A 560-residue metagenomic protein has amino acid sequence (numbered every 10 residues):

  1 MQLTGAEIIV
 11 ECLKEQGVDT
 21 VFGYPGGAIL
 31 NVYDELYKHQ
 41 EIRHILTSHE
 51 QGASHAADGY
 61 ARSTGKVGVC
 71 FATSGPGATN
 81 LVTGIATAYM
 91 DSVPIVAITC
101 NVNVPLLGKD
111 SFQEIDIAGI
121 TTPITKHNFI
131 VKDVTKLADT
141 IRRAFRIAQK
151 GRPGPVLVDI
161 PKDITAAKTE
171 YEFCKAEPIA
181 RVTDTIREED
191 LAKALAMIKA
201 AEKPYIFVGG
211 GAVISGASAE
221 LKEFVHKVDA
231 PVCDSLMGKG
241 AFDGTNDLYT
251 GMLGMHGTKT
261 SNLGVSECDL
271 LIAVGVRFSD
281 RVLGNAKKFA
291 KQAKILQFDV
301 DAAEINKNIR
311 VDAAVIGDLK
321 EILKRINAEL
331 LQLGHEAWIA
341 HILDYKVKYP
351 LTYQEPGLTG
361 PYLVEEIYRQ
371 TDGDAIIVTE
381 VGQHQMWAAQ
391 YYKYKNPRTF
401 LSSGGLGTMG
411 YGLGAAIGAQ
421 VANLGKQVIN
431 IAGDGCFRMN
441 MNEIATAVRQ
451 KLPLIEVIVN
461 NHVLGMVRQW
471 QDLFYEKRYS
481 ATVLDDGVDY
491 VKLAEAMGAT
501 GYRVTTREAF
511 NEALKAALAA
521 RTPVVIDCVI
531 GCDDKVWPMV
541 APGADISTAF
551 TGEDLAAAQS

Functional and structural regions predicted by a protein language model:
M1-L330, E366, Q370-G373, P453-I458 (+2 more regions): N-terminal alpha/beta PP-like core and its mobile active-site loop of ThDP/TPP-dependent enzymes
A6-I9, K14, V18-D19, V32-L36 (+1 more regions): Active-site diphosphate/adenylate-binding microenvironment
Y24-G26, I45-H55, C70-G77, K132-D133 (+7 more regions): Active-site nucleophile and cofactor-binding loops and adjacent substrate-binding regions of central metabolic enzymes
G26-I29, G75, S92, P155 (+3 more regions): Glycine-rich phosphate/pyrophosphate-binding beta-alpha loops
G52, G216, L358-T359, Y411-L413 (+1 more regions): A generic structural signal for residues located within well-ordered alpha-helices of large catalytic or ligand-binding
I98, L107-Q113, M255, N306-N308 (+4 more regions): Thiamine diphosphate
T135, Y171, A196, Q292-Q383 (+3 more regions): Phosphate/pyrophosphate-binding active-site segments
L157, Q297, V378, I431-A432: Generic enzyme active-site microenvironment
